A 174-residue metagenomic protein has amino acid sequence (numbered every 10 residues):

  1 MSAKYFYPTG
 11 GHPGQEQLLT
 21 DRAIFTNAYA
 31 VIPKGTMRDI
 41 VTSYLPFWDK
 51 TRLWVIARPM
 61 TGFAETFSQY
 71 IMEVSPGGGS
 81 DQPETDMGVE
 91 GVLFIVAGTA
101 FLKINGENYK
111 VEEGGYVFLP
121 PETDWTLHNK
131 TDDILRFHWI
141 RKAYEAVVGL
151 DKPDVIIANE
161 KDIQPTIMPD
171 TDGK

Functional and structural regions predicted by a protein language model:
M1-E65, A146-K174: A short, N-terminal "cap"/entry segment at the start of jelly-roll beta-barrel domains of the cupin/DSBH fold
I56, V74, L102, L127 (+1 more regions): Hydrophobic beta-strand residues in large extracellular and virion-surface proteins
P59-S68, G77-G91, E113: A short beta-loop-beta micro-motif enriched in histidine and acidic residues
A64-E65, N108, P121-V147: Ligand-binding loop in jelly-roll beta-barrel domains
Q69, G77, T99-I104, N108-E112 (+1 more regions): Long compositionally biased, domain-poor regions of proteins
Q69-I71, Y116, F137: Hydrophobic beta-strand positions in blades of beta-propellers and related beta-sheet-rich domains
I71-P76, T85-L102, I140-K142: Short, conserved beta-strand element in jelly-roll/cupin
V92, N105-E122: Short acidic-glycine-tyrosine-enriched beta hairpin
